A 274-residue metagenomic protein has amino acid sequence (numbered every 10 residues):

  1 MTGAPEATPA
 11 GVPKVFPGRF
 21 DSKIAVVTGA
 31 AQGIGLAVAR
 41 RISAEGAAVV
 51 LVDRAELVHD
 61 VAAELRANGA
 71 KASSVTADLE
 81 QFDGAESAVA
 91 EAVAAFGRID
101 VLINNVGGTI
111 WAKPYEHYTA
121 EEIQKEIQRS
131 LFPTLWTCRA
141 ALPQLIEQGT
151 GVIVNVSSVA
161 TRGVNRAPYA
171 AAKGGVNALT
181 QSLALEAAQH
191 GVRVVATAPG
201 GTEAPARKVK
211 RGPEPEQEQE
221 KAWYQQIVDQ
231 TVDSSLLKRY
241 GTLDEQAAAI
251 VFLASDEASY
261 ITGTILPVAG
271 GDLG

Functional and structural regions predicted by a protein language model:
T2-P17, T109-A112, I250-V251, T262-G274: Short C-terminal tail/terminal secondary-structure segment of NAD(P)H-dependent dehydrogenase/reductase domains
I24, A31-Q32: Conserved glycine-rich cofactor-binding loop
E45-D60: Conserved glycine-rich Rossmann-like NAD(P)H-binding loop of the short-chain dehydrogenase/reductase
F96, L135-C138, T150, L237-V268 (+1 more regions): C-terminal substrate-recognition "lid" of short-chain dehydrogenase/reductases
K113-Y115, T119-I127, Q217, T231: Substrate-binding pocket helix/loop in short-chain dehydrogenase/reductase
C138, A172, T180: Active-site helix of classical SDR
A188, R193, I261-G263: Short, small/polar-rich loop/turn modules that mediate ligand/substrate recognition or access, typified
